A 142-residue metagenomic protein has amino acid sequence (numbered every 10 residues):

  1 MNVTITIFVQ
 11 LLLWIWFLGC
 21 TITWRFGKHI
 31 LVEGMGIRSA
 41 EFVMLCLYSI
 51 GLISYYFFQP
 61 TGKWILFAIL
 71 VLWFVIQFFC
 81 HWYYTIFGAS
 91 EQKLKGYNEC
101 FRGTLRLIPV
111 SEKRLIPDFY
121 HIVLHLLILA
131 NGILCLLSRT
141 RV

Functional and structural regions predicted by a protein language model:
M1-W16, I116-V142: Cytosolic juxtamembrane helix and N-cap/initiation of the first transmembrane helix
I7-W14, E41, L45, K63 (+3 more regions): Residues within membrane-spanning alpha-helices of integral membrane proteins, especially the hydrophobic core/packing
L12-V43, W73-W82: Hydrophobic transmembrane helix segments
H29-M35, I53-G62: Membrane-interface helix-boundary motifs at transmembrane edges
G36-Y48, Q77, E99, I116-H125: Alpha-helical transmembrane segments of polytopic membrane proteins
Y55-V75, H81-Y84: Loop-to-transmembrane helix junctions at the membrane interface
H81-G103: Juxtamembrane non-transmembrane "cap" segments at the membrane-aqueous interface of multi-pass membrane proteins
G96-I116: Short membrane-interface loop/juxtamembrane segments of multi-pass integral membrane proteins
